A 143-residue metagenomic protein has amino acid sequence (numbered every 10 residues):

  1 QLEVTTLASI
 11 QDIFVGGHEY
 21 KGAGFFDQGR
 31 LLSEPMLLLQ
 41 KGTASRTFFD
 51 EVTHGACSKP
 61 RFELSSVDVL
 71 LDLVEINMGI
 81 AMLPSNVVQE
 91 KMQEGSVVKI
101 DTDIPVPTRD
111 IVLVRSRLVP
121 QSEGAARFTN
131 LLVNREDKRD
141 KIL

Functional and structural regions predicted by a protein language model:
L2-K41: Flexible hinge/capping segments at coil-to-helix
E3-S9, I13, E94-T108, R117: Short beta-strand->loop
V15-E19, I111-Q121: A bilobed periplasmic-binding-protein/Venus flytrap-type ligand-binding module shared by bacterial periplasmic
H18-E19, G42, S85-V87, D103-I104 (+1 more regions): Short secondary-structure boundary segments
G22, S33-A56, Q121-A125, T129 (+1 more regions): Secondary-structure junction motif
T47-D50, H54-I100: Hydrophobic hinge/microswitch elements
